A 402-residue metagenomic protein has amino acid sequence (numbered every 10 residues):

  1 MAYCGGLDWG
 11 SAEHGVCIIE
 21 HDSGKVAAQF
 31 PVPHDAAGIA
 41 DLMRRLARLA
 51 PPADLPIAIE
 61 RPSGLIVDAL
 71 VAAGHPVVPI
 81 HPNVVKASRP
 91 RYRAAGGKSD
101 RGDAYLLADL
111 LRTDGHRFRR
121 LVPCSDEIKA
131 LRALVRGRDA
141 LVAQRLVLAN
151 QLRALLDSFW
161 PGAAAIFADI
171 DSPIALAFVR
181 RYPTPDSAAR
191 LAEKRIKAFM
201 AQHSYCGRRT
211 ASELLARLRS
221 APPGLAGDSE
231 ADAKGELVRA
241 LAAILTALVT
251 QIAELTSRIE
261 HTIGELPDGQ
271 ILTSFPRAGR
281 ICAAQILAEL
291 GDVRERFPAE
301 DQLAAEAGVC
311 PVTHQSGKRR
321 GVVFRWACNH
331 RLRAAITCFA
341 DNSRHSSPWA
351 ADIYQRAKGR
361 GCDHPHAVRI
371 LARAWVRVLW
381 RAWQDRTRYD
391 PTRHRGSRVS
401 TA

Functional and structural regions predicted by a protein language model:
M1-A402: A detector of single, family-specific signature residues that are central to catalytic or substrate-handling motifs
